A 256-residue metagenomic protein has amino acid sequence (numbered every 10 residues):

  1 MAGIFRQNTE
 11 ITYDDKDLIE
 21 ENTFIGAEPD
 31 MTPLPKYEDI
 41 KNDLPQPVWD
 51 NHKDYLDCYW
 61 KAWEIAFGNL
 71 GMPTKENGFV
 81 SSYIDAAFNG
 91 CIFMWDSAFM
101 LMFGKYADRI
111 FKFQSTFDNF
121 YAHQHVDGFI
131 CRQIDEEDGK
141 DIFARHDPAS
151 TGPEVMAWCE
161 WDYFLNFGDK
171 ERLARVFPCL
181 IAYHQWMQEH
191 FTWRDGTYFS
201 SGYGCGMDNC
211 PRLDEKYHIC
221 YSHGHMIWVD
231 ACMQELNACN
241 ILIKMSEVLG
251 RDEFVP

Functional and structural regions predicted by a protein language model:
M1-I92, S115: Low-complexity, Ser/Thr/Pro/Gly-enriched N-terminal "stalk/linker" regions
G3-E28, A86, D127, C131-V155 (+1 more regions): The feature captures the catalytic groove of carbohydrate-active enzymes
I40-N51, A98-I110, V155-R172, M233-R251: Well-ordered alpha-helical scaffold segments within catalytic/enzyme domains
D43-G68, A107, F120, H125-F129 (+2 more regions): Active-site acid/base region of carbohydrate-active enzymes
A86-A87, C91, D96-M100, E171-L173 (+2 more regions): Alpha-helical scaffold segments that form or flank carboxylate-/histidine-based iron centers
N89-I92, H146-G152, M156-N166: C-terminal capping/lid segments that line or modulate ligand- or cofactor-binding pockets
G90-Q124: Alpha-helical support elements that line or immediately flank enzyme active sites and cofactor-binding pockets
